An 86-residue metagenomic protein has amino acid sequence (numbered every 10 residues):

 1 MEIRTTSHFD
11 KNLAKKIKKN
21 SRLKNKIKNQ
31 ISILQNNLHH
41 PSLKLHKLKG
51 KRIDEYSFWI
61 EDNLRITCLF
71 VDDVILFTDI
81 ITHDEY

Functional and structural regions predicted by a protein language model:
E2, K11-K16, S21-N25, F58-Y86: Enriched for short, Lys/Arg-rich terminal
K18-H40: A short, compositionally biased N-terminal segment around positions ~18-40 that is enriched in charged/polar residues
I33-F58: A short, surface-exposed loop/turn module that caps and links secondary-structure elements
